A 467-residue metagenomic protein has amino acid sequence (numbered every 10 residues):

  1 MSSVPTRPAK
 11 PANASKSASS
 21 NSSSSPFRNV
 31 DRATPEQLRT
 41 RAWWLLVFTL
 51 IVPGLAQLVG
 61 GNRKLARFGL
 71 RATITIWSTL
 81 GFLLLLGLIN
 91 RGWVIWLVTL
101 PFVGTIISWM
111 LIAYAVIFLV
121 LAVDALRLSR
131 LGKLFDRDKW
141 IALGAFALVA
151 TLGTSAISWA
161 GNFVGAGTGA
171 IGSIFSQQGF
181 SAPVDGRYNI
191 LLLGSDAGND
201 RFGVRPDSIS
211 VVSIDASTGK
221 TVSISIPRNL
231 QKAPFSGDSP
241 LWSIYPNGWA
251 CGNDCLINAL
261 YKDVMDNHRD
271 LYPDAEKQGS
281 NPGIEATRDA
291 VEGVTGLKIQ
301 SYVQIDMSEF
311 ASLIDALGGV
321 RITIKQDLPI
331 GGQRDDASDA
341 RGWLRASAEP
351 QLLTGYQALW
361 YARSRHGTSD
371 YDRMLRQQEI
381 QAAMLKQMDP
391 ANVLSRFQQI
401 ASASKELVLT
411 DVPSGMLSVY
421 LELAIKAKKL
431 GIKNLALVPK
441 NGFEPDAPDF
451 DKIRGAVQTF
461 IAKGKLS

Functional and structural regions predicted by a protein language model:
M1-R28, V59-T75: N-terminal targeting leaders characterized by basic, low-complexity, disordered sequences that direct proteins
N13-F48, P53: Intrinsically disordered, low-complexity cytosolic tails and juxtamembrane linkers of membrane/envelope proteins
Q37-W77: Hydrophobic, aromatic-rich membrane-embedded alpha-helical segments
F48-T49, Y114-A115, L119, M307: Hydrophobic alpha-helical transmembrane segments
Q57-L65, F118-W140: Cytoplasmic membrane-interface segments at the C-terminal ends of transmembrane helices
A72-R130: Membrane-embedded alpha-helical segments of integral membrane proteins
L134-A166: Internal/C-terminal transmembrane anchor helices
S158-S467: Non-catalytic, solvent-exposed segments at the cell envelope interface
